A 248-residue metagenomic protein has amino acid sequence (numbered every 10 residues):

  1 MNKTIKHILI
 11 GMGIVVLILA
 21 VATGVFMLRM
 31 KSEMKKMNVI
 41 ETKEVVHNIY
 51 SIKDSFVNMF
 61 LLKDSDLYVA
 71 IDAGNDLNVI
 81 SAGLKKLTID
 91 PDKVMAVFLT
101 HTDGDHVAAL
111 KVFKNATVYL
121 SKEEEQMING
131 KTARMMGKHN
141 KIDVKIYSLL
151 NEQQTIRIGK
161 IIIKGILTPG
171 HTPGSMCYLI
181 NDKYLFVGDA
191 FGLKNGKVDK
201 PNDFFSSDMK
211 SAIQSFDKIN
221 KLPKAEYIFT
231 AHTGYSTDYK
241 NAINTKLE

Functional and structural regions predicted by a protein language model:
N2-D66: Zn-dependent metallo-beta-lactamase
N38-K86, C177-L193: Conserved beta-strand hairpin/beta-sheet module of binuclear metal-dependent hydrolase folds, prominently
H47, A116-T117, I161, E226: A structural micro-motif
S65-D66, K111-T117, I180-K183, P223-K224: Short glycine/proline-enriched coil/turn segments at helix->beta-strand junctions
L67, E123, Q154, I161 (+1 more regions): Well-ordered beta-strand scaffold positions
A70-A73, K93-D105, Y119-S121, L167-G170 (+3 more regions): Active-site neighborhood of phospho(di)ester-bond hydrolases with catalytic His/Asp-centered motifs
L77-T155: Active-site HxH/HxHxD metal-binding segment of metal-dependent hydrolases
I162-P169, P173-T245: Metallo-beta-lactamase
